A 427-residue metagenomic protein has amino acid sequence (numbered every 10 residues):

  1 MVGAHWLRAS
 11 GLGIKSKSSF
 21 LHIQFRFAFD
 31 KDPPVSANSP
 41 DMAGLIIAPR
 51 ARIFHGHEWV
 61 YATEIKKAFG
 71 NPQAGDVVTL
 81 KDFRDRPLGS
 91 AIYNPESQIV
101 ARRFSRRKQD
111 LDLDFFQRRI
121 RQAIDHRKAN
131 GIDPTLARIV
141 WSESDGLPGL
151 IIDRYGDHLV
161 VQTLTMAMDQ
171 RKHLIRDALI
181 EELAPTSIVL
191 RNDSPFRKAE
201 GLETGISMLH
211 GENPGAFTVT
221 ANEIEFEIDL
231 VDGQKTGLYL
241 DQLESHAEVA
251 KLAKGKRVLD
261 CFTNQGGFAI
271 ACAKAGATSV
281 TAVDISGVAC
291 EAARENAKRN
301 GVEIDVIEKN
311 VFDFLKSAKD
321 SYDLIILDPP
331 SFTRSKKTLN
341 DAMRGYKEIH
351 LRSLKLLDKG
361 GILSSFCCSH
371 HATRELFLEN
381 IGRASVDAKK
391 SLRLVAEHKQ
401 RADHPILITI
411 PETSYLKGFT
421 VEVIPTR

Functional and structural regions predicted by a protein language model:
I23-R154: Non-catalytic accessory regions of SAM-dependent methyltransferases
V140-D153, D169-L238, A247: Non-catalytic substrate-recognition/targeting regions of SAM-dependent transferases
G255-F262: Conserved class I S-adenosyl-L-methionine
Q265-A277: Conserved SAM-binding loop of SAM-dependent methyltransferases across substrates and taxa, primarily the Class I
S279-D284: Conserved SAM-binding motif I beta-strand of class I
V288-S321: S-adenosyl-L-methionine
Y322-R352: Mobile active-site "lid"/loop adjacent to the S-adenosyl-L-methionine
I362-R427: C-terminal catalytic and target-recognition region of SAM-dependent MTase-like enzymes, primarily methyltransferases
